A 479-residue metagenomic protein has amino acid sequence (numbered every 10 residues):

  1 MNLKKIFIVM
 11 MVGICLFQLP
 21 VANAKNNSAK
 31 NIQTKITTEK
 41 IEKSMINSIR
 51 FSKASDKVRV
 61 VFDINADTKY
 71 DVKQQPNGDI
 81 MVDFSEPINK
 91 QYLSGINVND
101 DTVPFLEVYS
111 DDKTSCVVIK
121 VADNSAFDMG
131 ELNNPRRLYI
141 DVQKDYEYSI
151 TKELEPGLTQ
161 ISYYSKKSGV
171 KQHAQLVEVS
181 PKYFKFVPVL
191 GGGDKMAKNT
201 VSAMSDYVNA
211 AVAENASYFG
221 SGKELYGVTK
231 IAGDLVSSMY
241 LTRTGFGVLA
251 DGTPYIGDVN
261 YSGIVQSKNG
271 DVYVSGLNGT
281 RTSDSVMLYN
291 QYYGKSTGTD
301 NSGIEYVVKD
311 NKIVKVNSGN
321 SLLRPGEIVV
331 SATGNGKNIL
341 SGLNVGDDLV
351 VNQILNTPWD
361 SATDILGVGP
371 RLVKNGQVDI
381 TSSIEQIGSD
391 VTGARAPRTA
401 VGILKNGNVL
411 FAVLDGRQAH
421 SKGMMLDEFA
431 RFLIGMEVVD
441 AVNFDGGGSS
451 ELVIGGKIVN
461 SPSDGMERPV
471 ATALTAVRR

Functional and structural regions predicted by a protein language model:
M1-N2, P135: Accessible peptide chain termini
N2-N23: Sec-dependent N-terminal signal peptides of Gram-positive bacterial secreted proteins and lipoproteins
L19, K25-N65, K69, N77-V82 (+2 more regions): Gly/Ser/Thr/Pro-rich low-complexity, intrinsically disordered segments
